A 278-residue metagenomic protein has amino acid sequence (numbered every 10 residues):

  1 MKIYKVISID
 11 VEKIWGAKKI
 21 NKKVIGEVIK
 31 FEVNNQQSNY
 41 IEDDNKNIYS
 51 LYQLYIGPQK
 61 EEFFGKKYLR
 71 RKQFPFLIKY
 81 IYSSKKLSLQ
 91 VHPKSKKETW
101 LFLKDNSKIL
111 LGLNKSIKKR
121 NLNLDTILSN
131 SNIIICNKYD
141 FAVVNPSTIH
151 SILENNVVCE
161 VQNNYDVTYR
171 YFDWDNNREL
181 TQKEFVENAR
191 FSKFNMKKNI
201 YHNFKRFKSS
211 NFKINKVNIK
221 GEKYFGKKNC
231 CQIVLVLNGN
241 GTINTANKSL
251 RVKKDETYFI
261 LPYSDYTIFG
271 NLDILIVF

Functional and structural regions predicted by a protein language model:
M1-R120, D173-M196, I214: Transition-metal
Q73, I81-K86, P93-S95, L103-K108 (+4 more regions): Ligand-binding loop in jelly-roll beta-barrel domains
I78-K79, L87-L89, E98-L101, I133-I134 (+5 more regions): His/acidic/aromatic-lined binding-pocket segments of jelly-roll/cupin-type domains and related regulatory beta-sandwich
S107-I109, K223-Y224, G239-N244, T257: Short beta-strand segments in beta-sandwich/barrel cores
K118-S129, K228-N240: Short, basic/aromatic beta-hairpin or loop at an interaction surface
L124-R178: Contiguous mid-protein beta-loop-alpha structural module that forms a pocket-lining wall or clamp of enzyme active
S131-V143, I152, T245-Y263: Short acidic-glycine-tyrosine-enriched beta hairpin
Y169-C231: C-terminal amphipathic alpha-helical segment
